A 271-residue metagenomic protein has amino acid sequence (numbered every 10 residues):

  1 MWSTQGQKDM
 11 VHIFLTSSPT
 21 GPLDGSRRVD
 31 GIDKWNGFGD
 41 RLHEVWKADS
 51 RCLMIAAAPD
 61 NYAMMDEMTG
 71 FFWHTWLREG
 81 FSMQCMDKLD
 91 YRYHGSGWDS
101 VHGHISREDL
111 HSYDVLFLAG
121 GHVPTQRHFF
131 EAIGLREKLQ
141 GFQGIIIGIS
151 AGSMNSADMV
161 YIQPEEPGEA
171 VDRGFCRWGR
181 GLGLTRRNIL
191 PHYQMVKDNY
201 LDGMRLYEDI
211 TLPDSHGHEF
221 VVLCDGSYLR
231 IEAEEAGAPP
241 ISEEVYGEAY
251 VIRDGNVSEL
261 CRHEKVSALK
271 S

Functional and structural regions predicted by a protein language model:
W2, G6-A48, P59-D66, I162 (+1 more regions): C-terminal and late-domain segments of enzyme folds
F14-L15, V115-A119, I147-G148, N188-L190: Structural motif
D49, S112-Y113, F142-Q143, T185: Short, well-ordered alpha-helix to beta-strand connector turns
A56, Y62-G121: A glycine-rich, hydrophobic loop/mini-helix early in the fold
D109, A132-G144: Catalytic-core regions built around general acid/base machinery
L118-G120, Q140-M159: Catalytic nucleophile loop
V123-A132: Glycine/threonine-rich flexible loop motifs
